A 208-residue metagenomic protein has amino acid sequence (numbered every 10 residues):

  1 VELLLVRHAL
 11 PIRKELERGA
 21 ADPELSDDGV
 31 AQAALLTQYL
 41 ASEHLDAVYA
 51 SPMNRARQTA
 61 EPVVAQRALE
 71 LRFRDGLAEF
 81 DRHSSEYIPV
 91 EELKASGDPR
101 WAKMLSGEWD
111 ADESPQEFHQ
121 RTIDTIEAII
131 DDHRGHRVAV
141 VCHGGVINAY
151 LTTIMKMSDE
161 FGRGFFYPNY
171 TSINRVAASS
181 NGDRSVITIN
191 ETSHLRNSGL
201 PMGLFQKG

Functional and structural regions predicted by a protein language model:
E2, H136-R137: Residues that mark the start of a beta-strand
E2, V6-F73: Active-site-proximal alpha-helix that buttresses catalytic centers in soluble enzyme cores
A9, R137, G144: Active-site metal-binding loops of divalent metal-dependent hydrolases
E24, A65-D124, T188-N190, Q206-G208: Phosphate-handling substructures
S42-H44, I129-H136: Glycine-rich phosphate-binding loop signature in dinucleotide/nucleotide-binding domains
H44-G76, A177-G208: Conserved histidine-centered catalytic loops in small-molecule metabolism enzymes
A50-S51, Q120, V141-C142: Short beta-strand scaffold positions
S158-G182: Domain-level recognition of soluble alpha/beta enzyme cores, biased toward histidine phosphatases/phosphomutases
